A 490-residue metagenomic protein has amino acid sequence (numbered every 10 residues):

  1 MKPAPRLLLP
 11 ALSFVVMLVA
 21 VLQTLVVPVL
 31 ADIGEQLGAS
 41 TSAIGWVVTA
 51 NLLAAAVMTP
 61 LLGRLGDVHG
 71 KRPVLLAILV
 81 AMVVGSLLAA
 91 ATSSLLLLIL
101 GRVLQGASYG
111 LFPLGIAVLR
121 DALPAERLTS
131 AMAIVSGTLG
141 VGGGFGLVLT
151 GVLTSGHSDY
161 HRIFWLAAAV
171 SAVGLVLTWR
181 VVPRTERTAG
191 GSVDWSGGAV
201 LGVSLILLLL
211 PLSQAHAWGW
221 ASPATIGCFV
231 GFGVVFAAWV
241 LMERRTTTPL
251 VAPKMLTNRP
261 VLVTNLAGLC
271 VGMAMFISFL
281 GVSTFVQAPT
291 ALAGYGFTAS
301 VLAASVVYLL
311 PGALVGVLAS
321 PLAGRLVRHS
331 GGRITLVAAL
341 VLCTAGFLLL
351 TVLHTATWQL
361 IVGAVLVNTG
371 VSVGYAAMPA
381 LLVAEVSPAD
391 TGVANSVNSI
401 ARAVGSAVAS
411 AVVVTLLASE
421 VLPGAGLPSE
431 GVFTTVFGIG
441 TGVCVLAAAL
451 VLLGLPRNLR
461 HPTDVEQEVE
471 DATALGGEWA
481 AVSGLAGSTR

Functional and structural regions predicted by a protein language model:
M1-A4, G454-R490: Intrinsic disorder in cytosolic terminal tails and internal cytosolic loops of multi-pass membrane transporters
P5-L22, V26-L30, A39-T41, V47-A50 (+5 more regions): 12-transmembrane solute porter fold
D32, P60-R64, V68, V152 (+1 more regions): Membrane-interface helix termini in secondary transporters
Q36-G38, G70, A90-L97, H157-S158 (+2 more regions): Helix-breaking motifs and short loop linkers at transmembrane-helix boundaries and internal kinks in secondary membrane
V57-S93: Conserved MFS/SLC helix-loop-helix module at the cytosolic interface between two early adjacent transmembrane helices
A81-L88, L96-L104, W358-L366: Paired small-residue
Q105-G137: Cytoplasmic helix-loop-helix junction between adjacent transmembrane helices in 12-TM secondary transporters
S155-G268, G272-A274, G281, G440-T441 (+1 more regions): Hydrophobic transmembrane-helix bundles of small-molecule transporters
